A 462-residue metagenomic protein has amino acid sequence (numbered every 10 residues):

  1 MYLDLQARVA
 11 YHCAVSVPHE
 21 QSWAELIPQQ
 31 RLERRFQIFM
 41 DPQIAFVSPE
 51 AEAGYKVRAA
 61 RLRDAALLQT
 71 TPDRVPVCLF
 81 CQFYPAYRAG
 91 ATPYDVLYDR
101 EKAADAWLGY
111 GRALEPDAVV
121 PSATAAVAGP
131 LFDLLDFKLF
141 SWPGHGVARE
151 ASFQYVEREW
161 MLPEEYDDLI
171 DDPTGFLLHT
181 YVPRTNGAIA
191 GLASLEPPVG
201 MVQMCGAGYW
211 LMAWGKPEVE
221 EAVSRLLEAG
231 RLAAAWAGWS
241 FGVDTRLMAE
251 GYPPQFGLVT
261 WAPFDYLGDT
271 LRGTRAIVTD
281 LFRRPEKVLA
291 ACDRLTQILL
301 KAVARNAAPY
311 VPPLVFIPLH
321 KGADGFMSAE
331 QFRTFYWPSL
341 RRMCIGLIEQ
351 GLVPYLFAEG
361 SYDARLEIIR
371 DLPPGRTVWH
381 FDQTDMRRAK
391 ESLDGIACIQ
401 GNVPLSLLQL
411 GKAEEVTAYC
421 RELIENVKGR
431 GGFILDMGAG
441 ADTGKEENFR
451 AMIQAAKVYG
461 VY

Functional and structural regions predicted by a protein language model:
Y2-Y462: Catalytic cores of TIM-barrel enzymes
